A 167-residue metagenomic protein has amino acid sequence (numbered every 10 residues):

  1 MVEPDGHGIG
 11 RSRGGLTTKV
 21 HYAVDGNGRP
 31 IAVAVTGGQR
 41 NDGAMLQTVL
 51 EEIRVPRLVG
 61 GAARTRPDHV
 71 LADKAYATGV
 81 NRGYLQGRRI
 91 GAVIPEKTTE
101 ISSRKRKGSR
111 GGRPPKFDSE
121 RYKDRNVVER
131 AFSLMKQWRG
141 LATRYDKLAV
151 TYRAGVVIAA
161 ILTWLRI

Functional and structural regions predicted by a protein language model:
M1-D25, A32: Active-site-proximal, Lys/Arg-enriched surface segment that forms a nucleic-acid-binding/basic interface patch
G10, R144-R153: Structural motif
K19-P30, Q39, L46-L50, A131: Short conserved beta-strand segments at catalytic cores or DNA/RNA-binding microdomains of nucleic-acid binding
P30-V33, A142-T143: Short small-residue beta-strand/loop micro-motif enriched in glycine and branched aliphatics
A34-G60: Active-site beta-loop-alpha junctions of metal-dependent nucleic acid enzymes, especially the RNase H-like/DDE
Q39, L58-L148: Helix-centered, glycine/charged polyanion-binding patches within enzymatic domains that contact phosphate-containing
L134-M135, Y152-L162: Charged alpha-helix within mobile-element recombinases
R139-G140, I161-I167: Short helix-capping/linker segments at secondary-structure and domain boundaries
